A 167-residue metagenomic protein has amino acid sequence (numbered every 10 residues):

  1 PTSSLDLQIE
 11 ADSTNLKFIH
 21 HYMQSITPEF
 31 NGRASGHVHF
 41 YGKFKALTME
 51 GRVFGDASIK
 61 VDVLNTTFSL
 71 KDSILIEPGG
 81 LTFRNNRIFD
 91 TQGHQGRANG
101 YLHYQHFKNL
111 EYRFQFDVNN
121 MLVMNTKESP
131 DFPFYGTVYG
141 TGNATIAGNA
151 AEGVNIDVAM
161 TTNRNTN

Functional and structural regions predicted by a protein language model:
P1-H37, K45-N143, N149-N167: Interface amphipathic segments
